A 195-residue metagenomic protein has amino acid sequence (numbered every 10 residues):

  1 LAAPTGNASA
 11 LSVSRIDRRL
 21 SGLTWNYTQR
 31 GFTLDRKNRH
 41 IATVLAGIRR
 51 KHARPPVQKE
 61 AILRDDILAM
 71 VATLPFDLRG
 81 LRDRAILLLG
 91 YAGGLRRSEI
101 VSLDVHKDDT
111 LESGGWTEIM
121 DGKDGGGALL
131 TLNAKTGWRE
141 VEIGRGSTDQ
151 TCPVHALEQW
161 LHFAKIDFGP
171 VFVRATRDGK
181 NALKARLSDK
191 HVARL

Functional and structural regions predicted by a protein language model:
L1-L195: Extended, non-catalytic subsegments within catalytic or DNA/protein-binding/adaptor domains
